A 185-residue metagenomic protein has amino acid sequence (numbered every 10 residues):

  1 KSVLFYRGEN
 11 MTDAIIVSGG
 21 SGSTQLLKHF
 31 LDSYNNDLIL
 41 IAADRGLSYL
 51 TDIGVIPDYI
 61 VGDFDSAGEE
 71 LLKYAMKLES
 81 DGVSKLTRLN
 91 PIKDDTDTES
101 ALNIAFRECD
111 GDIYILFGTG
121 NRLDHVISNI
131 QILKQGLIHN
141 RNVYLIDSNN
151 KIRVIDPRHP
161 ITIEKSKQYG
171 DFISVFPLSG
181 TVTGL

Functional and structural regions predicted by a protein language model:
F5-Y74: N-terminal beta-strand-loop-alpha-helix module at the start of alpha/beta ligand-binding or catalytic domains
V17, I41-D44, G62, T87-L89 (+2 more regions): General beta-strand structural signal in soluble alpha/beta enzymes
S21-G22, T119-H125: Gly/Ser/Thr-rich loops at beta-strand to alpha-helix junctions that form or flank small-molecule/cofactor-binding
M76-S80, S84-R107: Short phosphate-binding loop-to-helix
D124-Q135: Short Gly/Thr/Asp-enriched flexible loops that form oxyanion-binding sites at enzyme active sites
Q135-R153: Short, acidic/small-residue loops that bind anionic groups at enzyme active sites
I155-L185: Long, charged alpha-helical interface segments
